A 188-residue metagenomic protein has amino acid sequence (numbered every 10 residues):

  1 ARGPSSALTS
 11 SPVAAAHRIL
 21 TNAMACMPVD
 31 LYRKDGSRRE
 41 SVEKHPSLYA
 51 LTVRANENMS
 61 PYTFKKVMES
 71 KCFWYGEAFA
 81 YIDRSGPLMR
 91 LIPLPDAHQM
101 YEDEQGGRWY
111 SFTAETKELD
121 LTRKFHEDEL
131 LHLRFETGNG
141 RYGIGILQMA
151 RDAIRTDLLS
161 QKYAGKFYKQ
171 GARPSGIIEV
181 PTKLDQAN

Functional and structural regions predicted by a protein language model:
A1-N188: Structured, contiguous alpha/beta core segments that scaffold functional sites
